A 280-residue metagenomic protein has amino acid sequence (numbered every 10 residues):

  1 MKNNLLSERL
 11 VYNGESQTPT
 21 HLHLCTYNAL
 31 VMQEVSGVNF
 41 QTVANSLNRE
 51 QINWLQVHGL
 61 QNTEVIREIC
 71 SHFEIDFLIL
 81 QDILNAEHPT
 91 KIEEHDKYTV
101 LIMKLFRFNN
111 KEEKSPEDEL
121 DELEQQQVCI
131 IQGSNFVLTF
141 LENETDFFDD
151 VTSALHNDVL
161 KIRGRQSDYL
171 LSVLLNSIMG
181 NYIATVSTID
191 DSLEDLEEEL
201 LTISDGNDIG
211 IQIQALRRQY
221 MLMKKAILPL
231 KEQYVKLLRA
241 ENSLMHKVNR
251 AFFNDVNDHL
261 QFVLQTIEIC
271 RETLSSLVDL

Functional and structural regions predicted by a protein language model:
M1-H246, F252-D255, H259-L264: Peripheral, non-transmembrane regulatory/ligand-interaction domains of membrane transport proteins
Q261-L280: Membrane-interface, cytosolic juxtamembrane amphipathic helix immediately N-terminal to a transmembrane helix, enriched
